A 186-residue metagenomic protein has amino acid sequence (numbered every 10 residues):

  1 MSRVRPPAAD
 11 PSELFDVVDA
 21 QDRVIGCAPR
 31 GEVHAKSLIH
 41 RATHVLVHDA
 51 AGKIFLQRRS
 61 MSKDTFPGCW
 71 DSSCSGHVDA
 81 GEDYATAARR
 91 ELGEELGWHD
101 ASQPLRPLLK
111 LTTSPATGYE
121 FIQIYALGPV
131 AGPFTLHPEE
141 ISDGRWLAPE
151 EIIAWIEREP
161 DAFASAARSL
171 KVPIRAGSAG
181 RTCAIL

Functional and structural regions predicted by a protein language model:
S2-H44, A50: Acidic, metal-coordinating catalytic segment for phosphate/diphosphate chemistry, firing primarily on the Nudix
A20, R59, P149: Residues immediately flanking
R23, T86, R90, E94 (+1 more regions): Replace "anionic and nucleotidyl ligands
V24-C27, G52-R58, P133-L136: Short, well-ordered strand-loop elements centered on a beta-strand within folded domains, enriched for acidic residues
P29-G31, G68, A80, P107-L186: Nudix hydrolase/Nudix homology domain
A35-S37, D64, P115-T117: Short glycine/serine/proline-enriched coil/turn segments at secondary-structure junctions
A42-G76: A glycine-rich, hydrophobic loop/mini-helix early in the fold
F55-L56, S73-R106: The catalytic Nudix box helix
